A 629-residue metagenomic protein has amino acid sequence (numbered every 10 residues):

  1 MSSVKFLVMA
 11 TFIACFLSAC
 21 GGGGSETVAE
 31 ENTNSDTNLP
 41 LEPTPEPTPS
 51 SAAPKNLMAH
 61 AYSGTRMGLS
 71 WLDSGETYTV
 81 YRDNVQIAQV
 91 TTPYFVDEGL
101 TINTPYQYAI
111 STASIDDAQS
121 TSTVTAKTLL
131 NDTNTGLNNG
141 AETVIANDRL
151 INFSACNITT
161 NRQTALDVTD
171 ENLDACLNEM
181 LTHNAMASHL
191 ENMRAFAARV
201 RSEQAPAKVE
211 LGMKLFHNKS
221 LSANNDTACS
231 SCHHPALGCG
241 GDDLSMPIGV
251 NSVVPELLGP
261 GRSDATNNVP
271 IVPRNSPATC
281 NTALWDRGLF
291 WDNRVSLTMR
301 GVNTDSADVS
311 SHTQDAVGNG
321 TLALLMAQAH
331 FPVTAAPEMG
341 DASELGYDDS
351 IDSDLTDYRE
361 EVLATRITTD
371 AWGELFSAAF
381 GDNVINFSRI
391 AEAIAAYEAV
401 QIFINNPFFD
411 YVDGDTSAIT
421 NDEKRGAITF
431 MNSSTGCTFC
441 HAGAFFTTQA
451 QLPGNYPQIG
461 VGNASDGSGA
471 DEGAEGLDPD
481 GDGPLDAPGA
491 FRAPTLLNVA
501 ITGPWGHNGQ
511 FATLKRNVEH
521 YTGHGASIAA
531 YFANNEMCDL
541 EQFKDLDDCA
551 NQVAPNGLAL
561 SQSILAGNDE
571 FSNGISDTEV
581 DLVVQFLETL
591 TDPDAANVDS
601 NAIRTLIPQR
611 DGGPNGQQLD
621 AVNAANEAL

Functional and structural regions predicted by a protein language model:
M9-S18: Bacterial N-terminal signal peptides
L17-K55, L129-F153, S600-N601, D620-L629: Bacterial Sec-dependent N-terminal signal peptides
P43-S74, I102, D116-D132: Pro/Thr/Ser/Gly-rich low-complexity, intrinsically disordered linker/stalk tracts
E76, L363-E374, A378, V384-I404 (+3 more regions): C-terminal capping alpha-helices of c-type cytochrome domains
Y78-V80: Short beta-strand elements bearing conserved aromatic residues within extracellular beta-rich modules
T91-V96: Short S/T/G- and acidic-enriched coil/turn segments that sit immediately N-terminal to beta-strands in beta-sandwich
D97-D116: Beta-strand-rich modules
N134-H312, N406-Q542, V598-L629: Short glycine/threonine-rich turn/loop motifs
